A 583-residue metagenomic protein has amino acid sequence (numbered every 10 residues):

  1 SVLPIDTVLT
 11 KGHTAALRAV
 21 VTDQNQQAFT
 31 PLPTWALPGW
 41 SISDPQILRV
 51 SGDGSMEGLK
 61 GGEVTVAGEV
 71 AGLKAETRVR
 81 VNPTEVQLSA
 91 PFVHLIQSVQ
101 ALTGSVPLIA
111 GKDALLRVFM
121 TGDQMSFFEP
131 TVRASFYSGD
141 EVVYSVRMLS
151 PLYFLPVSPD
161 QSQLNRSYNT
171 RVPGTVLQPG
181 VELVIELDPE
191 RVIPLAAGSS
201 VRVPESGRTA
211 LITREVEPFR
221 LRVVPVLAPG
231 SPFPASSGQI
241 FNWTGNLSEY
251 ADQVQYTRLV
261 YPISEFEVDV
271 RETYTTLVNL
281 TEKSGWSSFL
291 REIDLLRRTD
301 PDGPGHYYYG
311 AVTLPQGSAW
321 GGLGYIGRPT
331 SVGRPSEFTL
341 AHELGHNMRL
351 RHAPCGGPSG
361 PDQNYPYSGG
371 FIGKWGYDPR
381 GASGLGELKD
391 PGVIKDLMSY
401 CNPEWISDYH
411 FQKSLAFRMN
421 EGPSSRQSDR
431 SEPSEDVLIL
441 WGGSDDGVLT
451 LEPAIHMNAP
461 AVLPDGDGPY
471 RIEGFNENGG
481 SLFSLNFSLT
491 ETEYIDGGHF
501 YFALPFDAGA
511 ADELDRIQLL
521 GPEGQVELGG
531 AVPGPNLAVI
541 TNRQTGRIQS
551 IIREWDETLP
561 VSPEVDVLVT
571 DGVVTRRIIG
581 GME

Functional and structural regions predicted by a protein language model:
S1-T84: Extracytoplasmic soluble-region selector
T10, T103-D113: Short, solvent-exposed beta-strand/turn "edge" segments of beta-rich domains on protein surfaces
E57-G62, G174-G180, A508-A511: Surface-exposed, short loops/turns at beta-strand junctions within beta-sandwich domains
V64-E69, Q178-V201, I472, D512-E523: Short, aromatic- and glycine-rich surface loops/edge beta-strands on solvent-exposed regions
V86-L88, L95-V99, G111-T170, D188-E190 (+1 more regions): Extracellular glycoprotein-like low-complexity segments
Y144, G174-T175, I212-Q363: Active-site-proximal segment of zinc-dependent metalloprotease catalytic domains
S150, G324-E404: The catalytic-center signature of Zn2+-dependent metalloproteases
R191-G230, Q525-T545: Short beta-strand elements
